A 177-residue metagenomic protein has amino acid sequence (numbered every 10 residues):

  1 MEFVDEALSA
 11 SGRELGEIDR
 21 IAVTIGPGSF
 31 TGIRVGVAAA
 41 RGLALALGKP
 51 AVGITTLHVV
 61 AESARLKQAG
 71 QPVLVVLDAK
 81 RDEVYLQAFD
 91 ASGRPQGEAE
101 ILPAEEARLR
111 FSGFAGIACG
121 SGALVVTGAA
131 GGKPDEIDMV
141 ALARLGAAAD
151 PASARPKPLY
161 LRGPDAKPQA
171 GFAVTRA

Functional and structural regions predicted by a protein language model:
M1-I25: N-terminal beta-alpha supersecondary unit
E2, P27, P50, P156-P158: Proline-rich low-complexity regions
D5-E6, L45, L145-A148: Short glycine/serine- and small hydrophobic-enriched flexible loop segments
A22-T56: DPxDG-like acidic metal-binding loop motif
V52-A177: Oxyanion-binding and handling regions
